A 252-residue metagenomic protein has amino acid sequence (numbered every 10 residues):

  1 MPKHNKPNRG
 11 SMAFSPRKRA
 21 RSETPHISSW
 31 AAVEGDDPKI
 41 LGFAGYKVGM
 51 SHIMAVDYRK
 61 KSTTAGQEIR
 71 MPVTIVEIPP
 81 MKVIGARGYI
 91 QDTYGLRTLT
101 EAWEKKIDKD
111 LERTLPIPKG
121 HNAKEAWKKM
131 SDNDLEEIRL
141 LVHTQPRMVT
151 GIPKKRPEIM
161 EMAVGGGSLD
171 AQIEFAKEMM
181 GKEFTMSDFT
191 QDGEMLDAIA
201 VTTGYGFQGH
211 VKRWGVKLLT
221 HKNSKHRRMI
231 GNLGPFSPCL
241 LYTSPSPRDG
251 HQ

Functional and structural regions predicted by a protein language model:
K3-T202, G206-Q208, R213: Ribosome large-subunit tunnel/peptidyl-transferase-proximal elements
V56, L218, G250-H251: Generic hydrophobic alpha-helical segments
L111, V211, K225-H226, S246: Intrinsically disordered, low-complexity sequence elements enriched in Ser/Thr/Gly/Pro
P157-S168, K212-L241: Flexible glycine-rich active-site/ligand-binding loops centered on an Asp-His dyad
Y242-Q252: Single conserved hydrophobic/aromatic residue that forms the stacking wall/gate of nucleotide- or nucleobase-binding
